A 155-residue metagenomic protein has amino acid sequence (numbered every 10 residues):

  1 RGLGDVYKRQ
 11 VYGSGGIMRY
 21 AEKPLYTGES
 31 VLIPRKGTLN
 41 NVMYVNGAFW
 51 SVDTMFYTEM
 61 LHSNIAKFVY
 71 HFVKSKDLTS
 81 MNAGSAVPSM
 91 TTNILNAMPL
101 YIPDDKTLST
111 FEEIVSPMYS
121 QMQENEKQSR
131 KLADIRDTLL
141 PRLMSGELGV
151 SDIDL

Functional and structural regions predicted by a protein language model:
G2-Y7: Short, small-residue-biased leader/transition segments that mark boundaries at the very start of proteins
G13-N96: A short beta-sheet element
S63-N64, S75, A83, P88 (+1 more regions): Amphipathic alpha-helical coiled-coil/heptad-repeat segments
